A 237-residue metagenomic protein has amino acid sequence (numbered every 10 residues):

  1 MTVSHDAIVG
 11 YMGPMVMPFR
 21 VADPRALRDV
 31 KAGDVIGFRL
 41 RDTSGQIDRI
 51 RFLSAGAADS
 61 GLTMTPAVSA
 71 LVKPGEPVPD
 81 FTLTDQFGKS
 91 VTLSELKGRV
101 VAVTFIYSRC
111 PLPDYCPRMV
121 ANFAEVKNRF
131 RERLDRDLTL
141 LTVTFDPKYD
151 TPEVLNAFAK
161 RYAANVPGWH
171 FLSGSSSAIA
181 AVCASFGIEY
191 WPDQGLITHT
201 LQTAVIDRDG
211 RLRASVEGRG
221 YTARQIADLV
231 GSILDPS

Functional and structural regions predicted by a protein language model:
M1-D6: Short aromatic-glycine-enriched beta-strand elements
G13-L27: Beta-strand/loop nucleic-acid-binding surfaces
P24-G37: Short nucleic-acid-contacting surface segments enriched for D/E, G, S/T with interspersed K/R
R25, R39-Q46: Short, charged beta-turn/beta-strand-edge "cap" motif at the junction between a beta-strand and an adjacent loop
L53-L93, R118-A121, N128: N-terminal "domain-start" segment that seeds a small globular fold
V91-N122, L140-L141: Short active-site neighborhood of thiol/selenol oxidoreductases, capturing the structured segment around
R118-V182: Structural microenvironment flanking redox-active thiols in thiol-disulfide oxidoreductases
A181, E189, D193-S237: Thiol-/selenol-based redox modules, centered on thioredoxin-like and closely related oxidoreductase domains
